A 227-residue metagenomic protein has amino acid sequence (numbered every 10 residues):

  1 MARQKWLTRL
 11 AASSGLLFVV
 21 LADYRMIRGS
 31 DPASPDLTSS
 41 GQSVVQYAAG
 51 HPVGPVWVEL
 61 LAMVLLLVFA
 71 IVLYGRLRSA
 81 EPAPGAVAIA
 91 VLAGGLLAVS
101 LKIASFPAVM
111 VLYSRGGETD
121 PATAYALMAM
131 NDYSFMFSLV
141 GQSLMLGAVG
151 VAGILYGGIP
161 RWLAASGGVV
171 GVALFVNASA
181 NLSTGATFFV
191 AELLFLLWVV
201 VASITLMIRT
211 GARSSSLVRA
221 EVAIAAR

Functional and structural regions predicted by a protein language model:
M1-R227: Hydrophobic, aromatic-enriched alpha-helical segments typical of multi-pass transmembrane helices
